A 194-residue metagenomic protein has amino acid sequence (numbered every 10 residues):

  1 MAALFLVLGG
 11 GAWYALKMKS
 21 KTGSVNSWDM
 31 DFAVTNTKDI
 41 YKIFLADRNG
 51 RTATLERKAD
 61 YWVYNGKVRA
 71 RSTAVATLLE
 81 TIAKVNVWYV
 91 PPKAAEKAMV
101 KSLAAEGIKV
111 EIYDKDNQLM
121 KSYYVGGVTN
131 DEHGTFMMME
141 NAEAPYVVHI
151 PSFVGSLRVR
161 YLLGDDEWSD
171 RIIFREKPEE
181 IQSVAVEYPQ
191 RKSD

Functional and structural regions predicted by a protein language model:
M1-D194: Soluble, acidic/polar mature domains that operate outside membranes
